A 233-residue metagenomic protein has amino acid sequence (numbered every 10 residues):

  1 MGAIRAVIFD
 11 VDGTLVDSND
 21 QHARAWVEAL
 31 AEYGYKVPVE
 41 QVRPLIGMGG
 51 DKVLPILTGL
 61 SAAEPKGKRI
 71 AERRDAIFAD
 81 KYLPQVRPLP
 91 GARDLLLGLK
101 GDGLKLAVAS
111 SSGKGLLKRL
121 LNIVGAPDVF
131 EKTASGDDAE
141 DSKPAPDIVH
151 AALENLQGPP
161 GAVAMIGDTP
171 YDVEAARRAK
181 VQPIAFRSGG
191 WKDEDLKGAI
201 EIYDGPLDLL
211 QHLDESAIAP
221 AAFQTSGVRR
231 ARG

Functional and structural regions predicted by a protein language model:
M1-P44: Active-site neighborhood of HAD-like aspartate-dependent phosphohydrolases
M1-R5, L97-K100, G113-G233: Asp-based, Mg2+/Mn2+-dependent phosphohydrolase catalytic module
Q21, L45, G49, R87-G91 (+4 more regions): Short beta->alpha linker loops
A23, V27, V39, G47 (+4 more regions): An amphipathic alpha-helix signature
Y33, G47-D80, P90-R93, G98-G101: A metal-dependent, Asp-based hydrolase signature
Y35, L104, V181: Short phosphate-binding/catalytic loops that engage adenosine nucleotides
D80-V108, K114-K118, P146: Short, acidic loop-to-helix structural element flanking the phosphoryl-transfer center in phosphate-processing enzymes
